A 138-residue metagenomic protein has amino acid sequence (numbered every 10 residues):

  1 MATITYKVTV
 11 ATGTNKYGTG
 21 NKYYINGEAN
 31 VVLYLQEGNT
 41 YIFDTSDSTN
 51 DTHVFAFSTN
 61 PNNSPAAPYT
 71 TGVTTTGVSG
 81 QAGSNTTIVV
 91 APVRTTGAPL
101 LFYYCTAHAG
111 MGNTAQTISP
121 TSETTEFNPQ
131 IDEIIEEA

Functional and structural regions predicted by a protein language model:
M1-N39, S46-F55, N62: Extracellular, modular beta-sheet/disulfide-rich ectodomains of secreted and cell-surface proteins
I4-N15, I25, T49-T52, T74-E126 (+1 more regions): Extracellular/periplasmic metallocenter environments
V31, Y41, T86-I88: Short strand-edge motifs at loop-to-beta-strand transitions and within beta-strands of extracellular beta-rich domains
L35-G38, T70-T76: Negatively charged
Y41, P61-N63, T96, E137: A generic structural micro-environment signature that highlights single residues at secondary-structure boundaries
Y41-F43, Y103: Hydrophobic beta-strand residues of extracellular immunoglobulin-like
S58-P65, S119-T121: Short edge-strand/loop segments of extracellular domains
